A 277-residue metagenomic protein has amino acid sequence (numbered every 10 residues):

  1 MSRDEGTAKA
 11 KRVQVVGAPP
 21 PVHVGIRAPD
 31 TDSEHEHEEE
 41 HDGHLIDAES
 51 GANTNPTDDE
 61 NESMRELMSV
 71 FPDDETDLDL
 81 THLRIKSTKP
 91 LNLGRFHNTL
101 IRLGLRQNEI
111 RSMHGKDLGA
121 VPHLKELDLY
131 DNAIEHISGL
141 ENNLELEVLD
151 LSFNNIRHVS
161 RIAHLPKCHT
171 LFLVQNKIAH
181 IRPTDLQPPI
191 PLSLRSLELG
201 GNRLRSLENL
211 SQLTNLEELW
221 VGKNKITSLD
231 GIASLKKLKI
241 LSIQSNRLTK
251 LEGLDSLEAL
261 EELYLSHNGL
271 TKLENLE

Functional and structural regions predicted by a protein language model:
M1-E135, L144-F153, R157, P166-R205 (+4 more regions): The feature captures the LRR N-terminal capping module
L93, K116-G119, G139-N142, R161-H164 (+5 more regions): Low-complexity, polar/charged sequence tracts that form flexible coils or short amphipathic helices and often embed
